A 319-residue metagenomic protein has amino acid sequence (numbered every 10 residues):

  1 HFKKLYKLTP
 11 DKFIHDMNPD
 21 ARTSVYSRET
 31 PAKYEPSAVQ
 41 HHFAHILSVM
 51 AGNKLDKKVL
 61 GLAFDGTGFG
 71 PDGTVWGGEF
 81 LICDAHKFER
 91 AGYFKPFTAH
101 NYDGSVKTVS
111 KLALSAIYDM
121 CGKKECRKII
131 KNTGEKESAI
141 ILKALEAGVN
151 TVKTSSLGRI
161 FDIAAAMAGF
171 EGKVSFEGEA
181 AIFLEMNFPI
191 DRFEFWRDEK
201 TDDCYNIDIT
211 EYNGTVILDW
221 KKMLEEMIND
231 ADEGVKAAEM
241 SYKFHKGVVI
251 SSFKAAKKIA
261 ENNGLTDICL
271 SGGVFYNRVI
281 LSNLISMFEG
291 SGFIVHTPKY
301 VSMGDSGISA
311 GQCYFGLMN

Functional and structural regions predicted by a protein language model:
H1-K4, L8, K12-G61, M287 (+1 more regions): N-terminal small/polar loop signature for handling phosphorylated ligands or for N-terminal nucleophile
H1-R28, A99-E135: Conserved catalytic alpha/beta cores of large enzymes that bind or transform nucleotide phosphates and polynucleotides
D16, K33-H45, T266-S271, R278 (+1 more regions): Conserved phosphate-binding/catalytic loops in two-lobed NTP-binding clefts
D20-A32, P71-C83, R278-F288: Short Gly/Thr/Asp-enriched flexible loops that form oxyanion-binding sites at enzyme active sites
D20-T23, A44-I46, G68-P71, N101 (+3 more regions): Flexible loop/turn segments at secondary-structure boundaries
H42-F64, G68-G70, V109-Y118, A238 (+3 more regions): Glycine-rich phosphate-binding/hydrolytic loop that grips phosphoryl groups
K58-Y118, L142-P189: Glycine-rich phosphate-binding loop of actin/hexokinase-like ATP-binding domains
I117-T266, V279-S286: A contiguous, well-structured pocket-lining segment that forms one wall/lid of small-molecule binding clefts in soluble
